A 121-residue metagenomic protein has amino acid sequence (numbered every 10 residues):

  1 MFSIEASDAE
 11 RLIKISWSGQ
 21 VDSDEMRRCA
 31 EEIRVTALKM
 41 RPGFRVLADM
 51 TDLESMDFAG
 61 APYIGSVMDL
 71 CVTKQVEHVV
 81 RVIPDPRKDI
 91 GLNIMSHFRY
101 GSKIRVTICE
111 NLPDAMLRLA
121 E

Functional and structural regions predicted by a protein language model:
M1-E121: Amphipathic, Lys/Arg-enriched alpha-helical "gate/interface" segment within cytosolic domains that mediates
